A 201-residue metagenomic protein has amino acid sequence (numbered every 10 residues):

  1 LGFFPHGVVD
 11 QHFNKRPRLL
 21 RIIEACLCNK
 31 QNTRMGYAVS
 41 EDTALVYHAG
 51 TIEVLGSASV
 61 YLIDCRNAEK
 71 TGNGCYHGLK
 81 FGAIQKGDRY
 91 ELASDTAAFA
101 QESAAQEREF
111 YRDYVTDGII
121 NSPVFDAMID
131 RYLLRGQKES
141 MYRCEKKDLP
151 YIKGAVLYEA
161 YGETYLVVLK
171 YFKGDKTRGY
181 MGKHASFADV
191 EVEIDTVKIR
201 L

Functional and structural regions predicted by a protein language model:
L1-L201: C-terminal and late-domain segments of enzyme folds
